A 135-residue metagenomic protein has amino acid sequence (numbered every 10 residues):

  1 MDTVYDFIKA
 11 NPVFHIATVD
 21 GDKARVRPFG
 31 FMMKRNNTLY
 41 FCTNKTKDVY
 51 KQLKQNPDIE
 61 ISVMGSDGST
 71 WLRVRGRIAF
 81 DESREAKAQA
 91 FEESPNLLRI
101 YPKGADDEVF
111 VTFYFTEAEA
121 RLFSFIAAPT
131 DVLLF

Functional and structural regions predicted by a protein language model:
D6-G21, I59-V63: A short, Trp-centered hydrophobic/proline-enriched beta-strand micro-motif
N11, N56, S94: Acidic-histidine catalytic/liganding microenvironments
H15, L39-Y40, R121: General beta-strand recognition
K23, G68-T70, F123: Short glycine/serine/proline-enriched coil/turn segments at secondary-structure junctions
G30-F31, T112: Short, surface-exposed charged micro-motifs
F31-M32, E85: A generic structural motif
M32-S69: A short mixed-secondary-structure module that forms the rim of ligand-binding clefts
R73-F135: Charged, gly/pro-rich active-site loop segments
